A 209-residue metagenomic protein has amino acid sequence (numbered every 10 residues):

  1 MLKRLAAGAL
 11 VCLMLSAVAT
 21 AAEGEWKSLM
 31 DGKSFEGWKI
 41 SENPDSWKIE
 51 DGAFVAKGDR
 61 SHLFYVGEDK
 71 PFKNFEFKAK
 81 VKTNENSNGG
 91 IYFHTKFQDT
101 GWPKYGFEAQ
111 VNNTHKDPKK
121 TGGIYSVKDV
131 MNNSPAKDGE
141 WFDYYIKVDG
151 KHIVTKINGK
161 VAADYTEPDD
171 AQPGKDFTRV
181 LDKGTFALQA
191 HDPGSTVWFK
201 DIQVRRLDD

Functional and structural regions predicted by a protein language model:
M1-A9: Bacterial N-terminal signal peptides that target proteins for export
G8-A17: Bacterial N-terminal signal peptides
T20-D209: Carbohydrate-interacting regions of secretory-pathway proteins
